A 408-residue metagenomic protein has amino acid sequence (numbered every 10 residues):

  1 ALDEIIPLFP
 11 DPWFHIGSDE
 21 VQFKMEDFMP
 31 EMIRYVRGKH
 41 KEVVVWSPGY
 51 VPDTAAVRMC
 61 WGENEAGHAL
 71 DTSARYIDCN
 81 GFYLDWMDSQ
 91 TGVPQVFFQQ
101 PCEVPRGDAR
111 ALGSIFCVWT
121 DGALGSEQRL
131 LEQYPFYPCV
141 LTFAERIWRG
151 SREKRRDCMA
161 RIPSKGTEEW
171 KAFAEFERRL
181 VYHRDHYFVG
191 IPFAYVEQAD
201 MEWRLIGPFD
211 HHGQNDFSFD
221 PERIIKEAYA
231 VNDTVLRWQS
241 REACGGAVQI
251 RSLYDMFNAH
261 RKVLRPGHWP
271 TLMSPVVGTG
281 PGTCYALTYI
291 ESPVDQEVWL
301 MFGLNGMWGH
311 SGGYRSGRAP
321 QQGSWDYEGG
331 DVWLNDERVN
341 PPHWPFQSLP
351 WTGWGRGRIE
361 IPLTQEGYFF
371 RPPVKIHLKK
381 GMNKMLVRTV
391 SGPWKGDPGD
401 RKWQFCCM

Functional and structural regions predicted by a protein language model:
A1-A56, G62-A66: Active-site neighborhood of glycoside hydrolase catalytic domains
G17-D19, V44-P48, M59-W61, I77-C79 (+4 more regions): Generic beta-strand/beta-sheet core signal
G62-Q198: Flexible, acidic glycine-rich loops studded with aromatic residues
A174-P281, G309, W344, S348 (+1 more regions): Accessory carbohydrate-binding/adhesion or oligomerization-edge regions at the termini of glycan-active proteins
T271-C284, E360-F369: Extracellular beta-rich ligand/substrate-recognition surface
T279-C284, E291-M301: Extended extracellular/luminal ectodomain segments enriched in beta-structured repeat modules
V294-S324: A short beta-strand element within beta-rich, extracytoplasmic domains of secreted/secretory-pathway proteins
G313-F405: Beta-strand-rich ligand-recognition modules
